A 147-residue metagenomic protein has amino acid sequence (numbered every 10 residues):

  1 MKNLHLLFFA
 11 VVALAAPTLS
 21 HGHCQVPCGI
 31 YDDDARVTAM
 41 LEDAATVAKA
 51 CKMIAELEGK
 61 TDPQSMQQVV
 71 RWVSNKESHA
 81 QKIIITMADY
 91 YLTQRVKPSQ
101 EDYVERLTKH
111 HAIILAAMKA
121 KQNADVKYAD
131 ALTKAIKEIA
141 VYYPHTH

Functional and structural regions predicted by a protein language model:
M1-F8: Bacterial N-terminal signal peptides that target proteins for export
A15-L19: N-terminal signal peptide c-region/cleavage motif recognized by signal peptidases
H21-P63: Immediate post-signal-peptide N-terminus of mature secreted/exported proteins
C24-D32, A39, W72, K82 (+4 more regions): Long, charged/polar, soluble alpha-helical segments
V37, H110-H147: C-terminal amphipathic alpha-helix
C51-Y90: Alpha-helical segments in soluble extracytoplasmic regions
Q67-S74, Y103-L107, A129-K137: Short, charged, amphipathic alpha-helical segments
E77-K121: Long, amphipathic, charge-rich alpha-helical segments that form helical bundles/coiled-coils
